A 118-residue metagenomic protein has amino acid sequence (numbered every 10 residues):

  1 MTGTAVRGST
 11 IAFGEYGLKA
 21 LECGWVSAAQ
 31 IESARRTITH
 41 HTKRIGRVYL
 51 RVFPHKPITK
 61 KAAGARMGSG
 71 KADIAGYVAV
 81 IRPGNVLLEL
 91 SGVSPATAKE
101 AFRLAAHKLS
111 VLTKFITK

Functional and structural regions predicted by a protein language model:
M1-K118: Ribosome-associated RNA-binding proteins
